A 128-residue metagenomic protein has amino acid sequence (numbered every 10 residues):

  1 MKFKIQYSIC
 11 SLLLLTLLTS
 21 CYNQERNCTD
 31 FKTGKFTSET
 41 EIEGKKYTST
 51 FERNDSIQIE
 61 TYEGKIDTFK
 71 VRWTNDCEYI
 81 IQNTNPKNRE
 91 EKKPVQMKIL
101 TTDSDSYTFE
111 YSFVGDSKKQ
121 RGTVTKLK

Functional and structural regions predicted by a protein language model:
M1-C10: Bacterial N-terminal signal peptides that target proteins for export
L17-S20: C-terminal motif of bacterial Sec signal peptides marking the signal peptidase cleavage site
Y22-Q24: Bacterial signal peptide processing site
C28-G44: Tryptophan-anchored aromatic micro-motifs
K46-T74: N-terminal glycine/threonine-rich, aromatic-flanked beta-hairpin/loop signature
E60, L100, T108-R121: Short, exposed beta-strand-loop hairpins at the edges of beta-sheets in extracellular/periplasmic proteins
K70-E78, I99-S106, K126-K128: A short, structured loop/turn motif at beta-sheet edges
I80-S104: An anionic, turn-rich surface loop/hairpin at beta-sheet edges that serves as a generic interaction/coordination patch
